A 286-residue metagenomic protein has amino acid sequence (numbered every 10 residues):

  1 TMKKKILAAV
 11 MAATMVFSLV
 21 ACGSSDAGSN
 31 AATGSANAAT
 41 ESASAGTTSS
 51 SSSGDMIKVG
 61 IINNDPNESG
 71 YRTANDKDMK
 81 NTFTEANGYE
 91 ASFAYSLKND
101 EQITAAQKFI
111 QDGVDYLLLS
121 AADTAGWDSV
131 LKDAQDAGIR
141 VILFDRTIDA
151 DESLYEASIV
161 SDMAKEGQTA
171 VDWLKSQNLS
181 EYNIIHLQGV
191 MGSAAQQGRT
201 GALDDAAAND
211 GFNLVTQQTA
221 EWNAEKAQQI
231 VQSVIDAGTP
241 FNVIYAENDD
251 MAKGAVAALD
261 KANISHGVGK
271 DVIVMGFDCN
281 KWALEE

Functional and structural regions predicted by a protein language model:
T1-M2, S49: Short, Lys/Arg-enriched N-terminal segments with co-localized hydrophobic residues within the first ~10-30 amino acids
K3-S25: Sec-dependent N-terminal signal peptides of Gram-positive bacterial secreted proteins and lipoproteins
M15, C22-E286: A residue-level marker of the well-folded mature domains of exported/periplasmic proteins
